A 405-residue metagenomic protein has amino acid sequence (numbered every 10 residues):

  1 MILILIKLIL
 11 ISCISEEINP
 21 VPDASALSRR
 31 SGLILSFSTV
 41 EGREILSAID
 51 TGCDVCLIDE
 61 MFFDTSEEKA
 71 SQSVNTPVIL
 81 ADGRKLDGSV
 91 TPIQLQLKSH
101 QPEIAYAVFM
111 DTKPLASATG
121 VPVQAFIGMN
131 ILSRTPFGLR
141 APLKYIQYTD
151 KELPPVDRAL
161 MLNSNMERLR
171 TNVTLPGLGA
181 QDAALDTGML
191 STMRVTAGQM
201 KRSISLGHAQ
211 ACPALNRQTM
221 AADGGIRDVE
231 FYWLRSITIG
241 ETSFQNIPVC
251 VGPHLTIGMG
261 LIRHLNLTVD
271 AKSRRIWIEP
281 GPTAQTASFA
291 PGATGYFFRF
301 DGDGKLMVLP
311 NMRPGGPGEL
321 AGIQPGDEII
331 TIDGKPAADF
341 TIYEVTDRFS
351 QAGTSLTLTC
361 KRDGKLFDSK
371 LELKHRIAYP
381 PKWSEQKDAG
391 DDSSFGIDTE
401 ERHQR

Functional and structural regions predicted by a protein language model:
I2-L10: Bacterial N-terminal signal peptides
C13-R405: Pepsin/retropepsin-fold aspartyl endopeptidases
